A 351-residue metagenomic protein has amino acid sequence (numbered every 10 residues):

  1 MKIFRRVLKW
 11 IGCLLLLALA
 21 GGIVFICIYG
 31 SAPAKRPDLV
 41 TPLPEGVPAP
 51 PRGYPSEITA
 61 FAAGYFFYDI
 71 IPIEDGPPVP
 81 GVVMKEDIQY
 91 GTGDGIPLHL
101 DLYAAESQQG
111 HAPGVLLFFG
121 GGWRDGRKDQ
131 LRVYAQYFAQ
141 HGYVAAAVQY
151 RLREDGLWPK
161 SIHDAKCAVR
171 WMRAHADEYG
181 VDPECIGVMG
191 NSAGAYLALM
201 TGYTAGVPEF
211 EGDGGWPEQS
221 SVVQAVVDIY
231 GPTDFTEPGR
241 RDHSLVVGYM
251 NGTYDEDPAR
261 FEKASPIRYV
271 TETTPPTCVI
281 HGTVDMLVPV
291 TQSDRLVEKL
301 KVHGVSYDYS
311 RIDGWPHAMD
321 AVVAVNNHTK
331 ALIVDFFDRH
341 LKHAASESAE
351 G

Functional and structural regions predicted by a protein language model:
I3-G351: Alpha/beta-hydrolase superfamily serine-hydrolase fold, recognizing
